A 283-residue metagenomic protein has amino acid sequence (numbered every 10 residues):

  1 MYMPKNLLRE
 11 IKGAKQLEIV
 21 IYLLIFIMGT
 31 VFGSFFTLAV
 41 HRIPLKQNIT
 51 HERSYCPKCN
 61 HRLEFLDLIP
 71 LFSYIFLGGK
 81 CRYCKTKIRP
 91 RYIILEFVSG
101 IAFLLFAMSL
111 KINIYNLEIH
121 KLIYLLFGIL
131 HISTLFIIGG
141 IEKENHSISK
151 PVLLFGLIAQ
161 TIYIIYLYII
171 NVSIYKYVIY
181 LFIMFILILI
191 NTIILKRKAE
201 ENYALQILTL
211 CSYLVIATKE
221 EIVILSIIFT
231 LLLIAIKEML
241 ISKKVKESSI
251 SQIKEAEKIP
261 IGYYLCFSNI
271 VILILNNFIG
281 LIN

Functional and structural regions predicted by a protein language model:
Y2-N283: A membrane-topology feature that recognizes alpha-helical transmembrane segments and their immediate juxtamembrane
